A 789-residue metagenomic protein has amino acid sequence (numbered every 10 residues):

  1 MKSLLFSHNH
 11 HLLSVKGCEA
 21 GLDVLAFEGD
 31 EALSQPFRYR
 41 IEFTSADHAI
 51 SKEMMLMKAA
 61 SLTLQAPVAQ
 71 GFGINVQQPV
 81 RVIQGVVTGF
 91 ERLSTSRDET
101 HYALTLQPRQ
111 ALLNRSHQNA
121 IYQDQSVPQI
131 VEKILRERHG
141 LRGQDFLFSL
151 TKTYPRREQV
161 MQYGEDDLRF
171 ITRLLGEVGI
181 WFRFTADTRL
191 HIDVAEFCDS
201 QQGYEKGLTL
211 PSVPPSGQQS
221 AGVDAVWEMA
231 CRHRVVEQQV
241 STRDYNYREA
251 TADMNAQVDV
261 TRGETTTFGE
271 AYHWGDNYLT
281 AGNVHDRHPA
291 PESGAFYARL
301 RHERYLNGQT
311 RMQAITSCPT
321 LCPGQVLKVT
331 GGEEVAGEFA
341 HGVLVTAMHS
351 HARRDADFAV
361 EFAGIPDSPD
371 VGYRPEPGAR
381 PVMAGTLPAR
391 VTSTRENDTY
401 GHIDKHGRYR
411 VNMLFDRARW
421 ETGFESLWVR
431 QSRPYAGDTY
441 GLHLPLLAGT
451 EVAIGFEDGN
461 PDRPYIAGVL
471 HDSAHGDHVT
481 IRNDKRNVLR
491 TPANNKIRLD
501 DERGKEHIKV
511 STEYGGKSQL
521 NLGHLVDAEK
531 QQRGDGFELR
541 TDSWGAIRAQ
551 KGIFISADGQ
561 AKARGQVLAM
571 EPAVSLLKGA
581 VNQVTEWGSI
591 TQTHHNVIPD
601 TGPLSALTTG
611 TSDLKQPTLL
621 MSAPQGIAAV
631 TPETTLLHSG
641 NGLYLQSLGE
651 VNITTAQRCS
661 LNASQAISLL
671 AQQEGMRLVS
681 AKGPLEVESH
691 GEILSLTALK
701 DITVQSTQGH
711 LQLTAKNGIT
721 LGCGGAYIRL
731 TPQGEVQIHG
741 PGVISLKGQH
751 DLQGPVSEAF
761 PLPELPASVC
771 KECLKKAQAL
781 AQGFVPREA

Functional and structural regions predicted by a protein language model:
M1-A789: Amphipathic alpha-helical and helix-coil boundary elements used as assembly and membrane-proximal scaffolds
